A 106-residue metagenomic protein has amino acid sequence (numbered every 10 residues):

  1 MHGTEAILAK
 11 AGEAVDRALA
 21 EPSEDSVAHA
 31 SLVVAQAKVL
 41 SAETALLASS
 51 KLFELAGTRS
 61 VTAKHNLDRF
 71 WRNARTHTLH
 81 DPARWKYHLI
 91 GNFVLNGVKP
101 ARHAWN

Functional and structural regions predicted by a protein language model:
M1-R17: Extended amphipathic alpha-helical segments enriched in small hydrophobics
T4, T44-K51, H80-W85: Amphipathic alpha-helical coiled-coil segments
A11, A18, L55, R59-T62: Short, polar/charged, Gly/Pro-enriched helix-capping and turn/loop motifs at alpha-helix termini and inter-helix linkers
E13-A30: Glycine-rich cofactor-pocket loops
H29-S60: Charged, glycine-rich active-site and insertion segments that engage polyanionic ligands
T58-N106: Glycine-rich phosphate/cofactor-binding loops in nucleotide/flavin-utilizing enzymes
